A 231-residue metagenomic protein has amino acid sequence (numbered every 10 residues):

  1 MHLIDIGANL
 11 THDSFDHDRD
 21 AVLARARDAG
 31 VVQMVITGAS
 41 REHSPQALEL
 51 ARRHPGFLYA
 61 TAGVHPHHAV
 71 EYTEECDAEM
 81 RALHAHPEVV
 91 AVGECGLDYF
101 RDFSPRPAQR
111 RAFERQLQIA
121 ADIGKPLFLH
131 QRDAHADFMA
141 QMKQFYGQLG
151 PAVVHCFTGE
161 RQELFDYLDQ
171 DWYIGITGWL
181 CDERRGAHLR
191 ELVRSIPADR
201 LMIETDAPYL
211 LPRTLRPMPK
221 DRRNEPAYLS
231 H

Functional and structural regions predicted by a protein language model:
M1-H231: Mid-domain alpha/beta scaffold segments of enzyme catalytic cores
